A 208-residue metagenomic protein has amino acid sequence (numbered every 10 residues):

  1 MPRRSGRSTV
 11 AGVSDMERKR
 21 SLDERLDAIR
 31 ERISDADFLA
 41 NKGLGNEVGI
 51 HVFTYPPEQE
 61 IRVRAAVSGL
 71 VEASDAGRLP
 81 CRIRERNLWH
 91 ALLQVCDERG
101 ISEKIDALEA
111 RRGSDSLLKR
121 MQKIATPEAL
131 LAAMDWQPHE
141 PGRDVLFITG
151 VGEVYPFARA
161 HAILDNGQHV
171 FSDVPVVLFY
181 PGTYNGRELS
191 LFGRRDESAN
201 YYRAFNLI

Functional and structural regions predicted by a protein language model:
E17-D75: Glycine-rich P-loop/Walker A and Walker A-like loops and their local beta1-loop-alpha1 context in P-loop NTPases
G49-V52, V145, P175-V177: Residue-level preference for the first positions of well-ordered beta-strands
E58-R62, A91-L92, R120-P127, G152-P156 (+1 more regions): Short acidic, S/G/P-rich loop/turn micro-motifs used as interaction or catalytic elements
I61-V67, Q94-E98, P156-H161, R187-L191: A short acidic (Asp/Glu
R82-E128: Long, charge-dense
A125-R143: Phosphate-binding/switch loop-helix module in NTP-utilizing enzymes
E140-F157: Conserved P-loop NTPase "ATPase switch" module shared by AAA+ and STAND
R159-I208: Glycine-rich, aromatic-bearing surface loops/beta-hairpins
